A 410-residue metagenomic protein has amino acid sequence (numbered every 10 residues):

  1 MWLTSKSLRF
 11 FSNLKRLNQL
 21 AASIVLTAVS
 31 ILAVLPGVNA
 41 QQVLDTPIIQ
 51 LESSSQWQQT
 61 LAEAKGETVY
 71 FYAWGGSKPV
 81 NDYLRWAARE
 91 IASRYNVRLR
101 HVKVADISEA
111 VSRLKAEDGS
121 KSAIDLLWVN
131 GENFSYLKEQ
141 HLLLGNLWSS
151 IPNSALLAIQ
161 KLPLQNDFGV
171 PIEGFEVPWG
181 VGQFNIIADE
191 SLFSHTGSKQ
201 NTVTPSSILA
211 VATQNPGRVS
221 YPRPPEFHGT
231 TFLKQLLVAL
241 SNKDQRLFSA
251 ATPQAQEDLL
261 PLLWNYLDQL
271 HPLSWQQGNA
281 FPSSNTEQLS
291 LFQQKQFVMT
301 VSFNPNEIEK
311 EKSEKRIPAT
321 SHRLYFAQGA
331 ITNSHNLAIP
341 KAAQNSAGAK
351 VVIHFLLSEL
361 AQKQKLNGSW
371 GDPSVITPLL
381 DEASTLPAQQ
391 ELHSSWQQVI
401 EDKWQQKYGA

Functional and structural regions predicted by a protein language model:
Q42, P47-Y136: Early extracytoplasmic/lumenal segment of secretory-pathway proteins
W74-W86, A105-E109, L127-G278, P282: Extracytoplasmic ligand-binding site segments that recognize negatively charged/polar headgroups
L114, L137, Q288-Q293, I339: Hydrophobic residues within well-ordered alpha-helices
E117-L126, L142-L143, N215-R218, Q294-M299: Alpha-to-beta junction loops
F134-Y136, M299-P318: A ligand-binding cleft/hinge motif common to bilobed small-molecule-binding domains
I187-L192, V238-S241, N333-G348, Q364-K365: A bilobed periplasmic-binding-protein/Venus flytrap-type ligand-binding module shared by bacterial periplasmic
Y266-L273, F281, P305, R316-A338: Periplasmic-binding protein-like
Q344, F355-A410: Extracellular/periplasmic juxtamembrane helices and adjacent flexible linkers that interface with membrane partners
